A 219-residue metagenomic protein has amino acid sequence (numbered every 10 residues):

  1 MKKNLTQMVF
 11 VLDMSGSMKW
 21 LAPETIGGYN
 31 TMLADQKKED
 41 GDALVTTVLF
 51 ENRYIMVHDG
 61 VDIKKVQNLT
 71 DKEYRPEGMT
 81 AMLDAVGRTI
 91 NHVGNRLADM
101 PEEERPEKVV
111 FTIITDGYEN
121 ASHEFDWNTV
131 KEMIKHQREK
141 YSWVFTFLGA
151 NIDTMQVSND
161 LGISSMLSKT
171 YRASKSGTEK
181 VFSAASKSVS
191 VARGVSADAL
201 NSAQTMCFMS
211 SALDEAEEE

Functional and structural regions predicted by a protein language model:
M1-E219: Acidic, low-complexity intrinsically disordered regions
